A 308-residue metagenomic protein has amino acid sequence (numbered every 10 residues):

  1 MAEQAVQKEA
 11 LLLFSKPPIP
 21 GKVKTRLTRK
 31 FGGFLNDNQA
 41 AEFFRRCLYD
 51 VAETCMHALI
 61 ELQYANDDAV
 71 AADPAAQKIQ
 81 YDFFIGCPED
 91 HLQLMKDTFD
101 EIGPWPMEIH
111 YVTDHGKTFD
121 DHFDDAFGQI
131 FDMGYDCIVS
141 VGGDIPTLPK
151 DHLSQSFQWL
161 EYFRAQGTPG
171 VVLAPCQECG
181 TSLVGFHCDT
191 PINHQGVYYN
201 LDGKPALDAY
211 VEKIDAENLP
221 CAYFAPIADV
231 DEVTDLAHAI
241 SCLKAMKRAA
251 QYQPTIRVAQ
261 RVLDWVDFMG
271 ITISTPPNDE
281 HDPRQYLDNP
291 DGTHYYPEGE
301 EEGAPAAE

Functional and structural regions predicted by a protein language model:
A2-R29: N-terminal nucleotide-binding beta1-loop-alpha1 segment
F43-N66, A71-A76: A short, N-terminal amphipathic alpha-helix
A69-V70, D82-I85, K117, P220-D231: Acidic carboxylate-rich catalytic motifs and surrounding loops in phosphoryl-/glycosyl-chemistry enzymes
E89-D136: Short phosphate-binding loop-to-helix
Y135-D144: Short beta-strand-to-loop acidic/aromatic patch adjacent to the donor-nucleotide binding site
P146-E178: Conserved donor-nucleotide/metal-binding helix-loop-beta segment in metal-dependent transferases, i.e., the alpha-helix
P191-Y210: Short, glycine-/small-residue-rich phosphate/pyrophosphate-handling segment
P205-E308: Conserved alpha/beta core of the MobA/IspD/sugar-nucleotide pyrophosphorylase nucleotidyltransferase superfamily
